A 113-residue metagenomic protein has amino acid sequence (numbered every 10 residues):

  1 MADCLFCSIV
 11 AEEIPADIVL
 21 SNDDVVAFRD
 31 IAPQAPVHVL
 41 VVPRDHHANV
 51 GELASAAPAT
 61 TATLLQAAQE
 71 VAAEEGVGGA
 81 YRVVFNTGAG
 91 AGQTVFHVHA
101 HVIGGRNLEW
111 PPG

Functional and structural regions predicted by a protein language model:
M1-G113: HIT superfamily nucleotide-processing domains
